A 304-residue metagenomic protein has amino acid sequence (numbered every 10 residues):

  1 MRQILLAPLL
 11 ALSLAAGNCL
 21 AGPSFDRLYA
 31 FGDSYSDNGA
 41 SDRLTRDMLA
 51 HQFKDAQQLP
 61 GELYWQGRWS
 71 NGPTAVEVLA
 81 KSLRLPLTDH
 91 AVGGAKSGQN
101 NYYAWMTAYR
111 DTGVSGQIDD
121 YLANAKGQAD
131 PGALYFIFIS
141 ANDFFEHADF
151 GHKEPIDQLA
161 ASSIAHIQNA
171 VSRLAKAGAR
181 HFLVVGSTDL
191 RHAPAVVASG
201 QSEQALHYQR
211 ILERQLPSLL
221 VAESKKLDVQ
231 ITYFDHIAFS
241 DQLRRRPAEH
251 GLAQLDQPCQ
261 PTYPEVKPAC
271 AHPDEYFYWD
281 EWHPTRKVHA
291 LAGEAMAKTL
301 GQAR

Functional and structural regions predicted by a protein language model:
M1-I4, S163: Positively charged n-region of N-terminal signal peptides that target proteins for export
A7-A15: Bacterial N-terminal signal peptides
C19-R304: Conserved active-site regions of diverse hydrolases
